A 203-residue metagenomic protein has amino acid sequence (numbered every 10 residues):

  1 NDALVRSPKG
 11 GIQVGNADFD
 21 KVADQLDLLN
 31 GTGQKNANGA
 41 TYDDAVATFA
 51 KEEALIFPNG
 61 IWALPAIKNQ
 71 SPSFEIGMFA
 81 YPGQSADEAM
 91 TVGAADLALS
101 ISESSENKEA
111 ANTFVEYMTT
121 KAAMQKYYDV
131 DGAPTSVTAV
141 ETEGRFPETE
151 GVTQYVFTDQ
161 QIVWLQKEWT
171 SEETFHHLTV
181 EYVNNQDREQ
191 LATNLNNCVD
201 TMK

Functional and structural regions predicted by a protein language model:
N1-I12, A54: Extracytoplasmic/periplasmic solute-binding protein
P8-N38: Glycine-centered hinge/linker elements that transmit conformational signals in sensory and ligand-binding systems
D18, V22-Q25, A45, A63 (+6 more regions): Stable alpha-helical elements in mature extracytoplasmic
G31, N69-D131: Extracytoplasmic/periplasmic substrate-recognition and gating elements
A37-A50: Short helix-initiation/N-cap motifs at beta->coil->alpha
Y42, N59-L64, A95-L97: Beta->alpha turn/N-cap motifs
K51-N59, F74: Alpha-to-beta junction loops
V130-P134, E148-K203: C-terminal capping/gating helix-and-loop segments adjacent to ligand/active sites or protein-protein/ligand interfaces
